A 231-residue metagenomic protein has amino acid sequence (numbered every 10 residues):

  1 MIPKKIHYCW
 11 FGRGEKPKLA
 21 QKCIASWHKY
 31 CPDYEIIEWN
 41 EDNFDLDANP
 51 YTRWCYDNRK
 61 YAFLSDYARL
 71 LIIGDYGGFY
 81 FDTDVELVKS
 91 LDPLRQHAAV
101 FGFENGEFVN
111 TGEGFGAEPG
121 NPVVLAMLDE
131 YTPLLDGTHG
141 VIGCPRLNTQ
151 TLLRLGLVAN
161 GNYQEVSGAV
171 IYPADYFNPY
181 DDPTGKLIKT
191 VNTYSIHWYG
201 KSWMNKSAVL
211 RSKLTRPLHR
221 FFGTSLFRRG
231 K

Functional and structural regions predicted by a protein language model:
M1-S65, F81-K231: Glycosyltransferase-associated regions of secretory-pathway enzymes, highlighting luminal stem/catalytic domains
Y67-G78: Small-residue hinge/turn detector
